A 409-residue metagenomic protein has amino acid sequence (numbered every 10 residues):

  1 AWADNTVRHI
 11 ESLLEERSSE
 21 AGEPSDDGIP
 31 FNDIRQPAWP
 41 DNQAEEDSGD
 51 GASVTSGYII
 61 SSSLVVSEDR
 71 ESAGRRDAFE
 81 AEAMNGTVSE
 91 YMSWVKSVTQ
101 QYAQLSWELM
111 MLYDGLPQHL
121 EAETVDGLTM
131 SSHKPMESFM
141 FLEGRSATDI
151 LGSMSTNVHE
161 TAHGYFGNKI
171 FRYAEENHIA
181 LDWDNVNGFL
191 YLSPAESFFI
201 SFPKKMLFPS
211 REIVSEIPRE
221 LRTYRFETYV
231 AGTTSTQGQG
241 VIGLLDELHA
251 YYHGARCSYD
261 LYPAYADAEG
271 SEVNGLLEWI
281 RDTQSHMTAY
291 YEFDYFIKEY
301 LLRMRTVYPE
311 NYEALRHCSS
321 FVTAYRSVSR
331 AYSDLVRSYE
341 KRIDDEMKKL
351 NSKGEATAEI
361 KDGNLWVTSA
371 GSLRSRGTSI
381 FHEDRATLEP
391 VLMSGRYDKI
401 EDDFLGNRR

Functional and structural regions predicted by a protein language model:
W2, T6, I10-L13, G28-P40 (+5 more regions): A metal-dependent hydrolase signature that marks the N-terminal structural subdomain at the beginning of catalytic folds
N5, H9, G115, G152 (+5 more regions): Extracytoplasmic/secreted proteins, especially bacterial periplasmic and envelope-associated proteins
Y102-W107, N168, Y173, A264-E269: Surface-exposed patches in mature extracellular/periplasmic domains of secreted proteins
G144-A147, G152, S235-L244: Second-shell loop/turn segments in exported
S155-F171: Active-site recognition of the HExxH zinc-binding catalytic motif
N168-I217: Post-HEXXH active-site segment of zinc metalloproteases
R211-A231: Active-site-adjacent bridging/hinge elements
Y252-R409: Pan-zinc metallopeptidase signature
